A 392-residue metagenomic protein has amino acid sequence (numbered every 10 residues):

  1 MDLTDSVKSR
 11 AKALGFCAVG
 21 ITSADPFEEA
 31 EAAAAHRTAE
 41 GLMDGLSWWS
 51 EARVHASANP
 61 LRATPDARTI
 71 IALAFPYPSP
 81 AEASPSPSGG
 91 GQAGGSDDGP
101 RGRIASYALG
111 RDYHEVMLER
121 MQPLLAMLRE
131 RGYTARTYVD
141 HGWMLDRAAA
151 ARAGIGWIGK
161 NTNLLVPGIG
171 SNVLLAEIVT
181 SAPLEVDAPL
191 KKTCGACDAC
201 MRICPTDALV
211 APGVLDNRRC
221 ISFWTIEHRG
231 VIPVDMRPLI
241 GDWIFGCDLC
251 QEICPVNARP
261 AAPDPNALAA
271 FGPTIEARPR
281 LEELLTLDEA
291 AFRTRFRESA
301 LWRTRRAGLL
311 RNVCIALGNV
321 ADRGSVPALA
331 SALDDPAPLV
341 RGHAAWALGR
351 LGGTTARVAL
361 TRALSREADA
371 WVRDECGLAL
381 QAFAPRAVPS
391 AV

Functional and structural regions predicted by a protein language model:
M1-T193, G241, R366-A368: Auxiliary alpha/beta "docking" domains used to position bulky ligands
F16, A199-S222, R229, I240-A267 (+1 more regions): Iron-sulfur cluster-binding cysteine motifs and their immediate structural context in ferredoxin-like electron-transfer
L165-P189, N217-M236, D288-R293: Short, charged low-complexity linear segments at domain edges
P189-A199, L209-P212, W302: Flavin-dependent oxidoreductase catalytic cores
M236-A267, E283, A291-W302, G308-I315: C-terminal amphipathic alpha-helical segment
A291-R295, A321-D334, G353-S365, R386-V392: Amphipathic alpha-helical scaffolding segments comprising HEAT/armadillo-like alpha-solenoid repeats
R306, P336-P338, A368-D369: Short inter-helical turns and helix N-cap capping residues of alpha-solenoid HEAT/ARM repeat scaffolds
L310-D322, S331, R341-G353, R373-V388: Structural detector for internal amphipathic alpha-helices that build alpha-solenoid repeat scaffolds
